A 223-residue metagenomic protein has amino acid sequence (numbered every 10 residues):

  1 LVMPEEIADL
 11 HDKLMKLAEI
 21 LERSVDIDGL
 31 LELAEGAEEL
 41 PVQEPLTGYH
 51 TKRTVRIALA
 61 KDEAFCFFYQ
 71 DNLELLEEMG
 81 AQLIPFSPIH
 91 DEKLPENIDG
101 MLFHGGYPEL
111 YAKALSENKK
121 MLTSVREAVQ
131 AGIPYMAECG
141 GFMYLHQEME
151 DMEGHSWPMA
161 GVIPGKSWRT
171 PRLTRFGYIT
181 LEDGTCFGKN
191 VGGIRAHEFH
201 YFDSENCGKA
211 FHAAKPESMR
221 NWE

Functional and structural regions predicted by a protein language model:
L1, A60-E63, H200: G-domain G4 guanine-recognition motif of GTPases
L1-G48: Internal gly/pro-rich beta-alpha loop/helix module that stabilizes soluble enzyme cofactors or their anionic handles
V2, M101-H104, E153-W157: Short, hinge-like loop/turn segments at secondary-structure boundaries
L17-I27, L33, A37, M79 (+5 more regions): Change "in soluble alpha/beta enzymes" to "in soluble alpha/beta proteins
R23, I27, H50-R53, F65-E78 (+3 more regions): C-terminal and late-domain segments of enzyme folds
E39-L46, I84-H90, S124, Q147 (+1 more regions): Glycine-rich, charged/polar anion/phosphate-binding loops that engage phosphate groups from diverse ligands
V55-K119, T123-A128: Phosphate-binding active sites in nucleotide-utilizing proteins
P108-T185: Cysteine-nucleophile active-site neighborhood
